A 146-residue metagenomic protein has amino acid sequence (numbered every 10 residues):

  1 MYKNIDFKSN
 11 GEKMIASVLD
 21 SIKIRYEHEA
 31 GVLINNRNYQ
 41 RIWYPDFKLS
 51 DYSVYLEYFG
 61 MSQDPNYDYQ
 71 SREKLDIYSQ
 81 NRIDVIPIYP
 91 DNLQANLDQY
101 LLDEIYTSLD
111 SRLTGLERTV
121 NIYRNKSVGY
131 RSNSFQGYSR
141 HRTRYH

Functional and structural regions predicted by a protein language model:
M1-Y145: Nucleic-acid endo/exonuclease domains
